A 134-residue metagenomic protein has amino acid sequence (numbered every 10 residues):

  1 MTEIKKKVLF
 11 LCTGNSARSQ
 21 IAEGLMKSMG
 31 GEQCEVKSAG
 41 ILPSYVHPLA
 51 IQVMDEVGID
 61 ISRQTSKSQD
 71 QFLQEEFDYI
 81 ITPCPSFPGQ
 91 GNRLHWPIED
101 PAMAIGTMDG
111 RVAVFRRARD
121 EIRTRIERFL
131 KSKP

Functional and structural regions predicted by a protein language model:
T2-Q71: Conserved active-site segments centered on acidic
N15, M54, I80-I81, I122: Conserved small-residue
S38, R63, T82, L94-P97: Structural signal for conserved beta-strand scaffold positions within catalytic alpha/beta enzyme cores
I51, Q74-F77, P101-M103, D120: Short capping/connector residues at structural and topological boundaries
F72-G91, H95: Mid-chain, well-packed structural core segment of small domains
F87-P134: Phosphate-binding/catalytic loops
